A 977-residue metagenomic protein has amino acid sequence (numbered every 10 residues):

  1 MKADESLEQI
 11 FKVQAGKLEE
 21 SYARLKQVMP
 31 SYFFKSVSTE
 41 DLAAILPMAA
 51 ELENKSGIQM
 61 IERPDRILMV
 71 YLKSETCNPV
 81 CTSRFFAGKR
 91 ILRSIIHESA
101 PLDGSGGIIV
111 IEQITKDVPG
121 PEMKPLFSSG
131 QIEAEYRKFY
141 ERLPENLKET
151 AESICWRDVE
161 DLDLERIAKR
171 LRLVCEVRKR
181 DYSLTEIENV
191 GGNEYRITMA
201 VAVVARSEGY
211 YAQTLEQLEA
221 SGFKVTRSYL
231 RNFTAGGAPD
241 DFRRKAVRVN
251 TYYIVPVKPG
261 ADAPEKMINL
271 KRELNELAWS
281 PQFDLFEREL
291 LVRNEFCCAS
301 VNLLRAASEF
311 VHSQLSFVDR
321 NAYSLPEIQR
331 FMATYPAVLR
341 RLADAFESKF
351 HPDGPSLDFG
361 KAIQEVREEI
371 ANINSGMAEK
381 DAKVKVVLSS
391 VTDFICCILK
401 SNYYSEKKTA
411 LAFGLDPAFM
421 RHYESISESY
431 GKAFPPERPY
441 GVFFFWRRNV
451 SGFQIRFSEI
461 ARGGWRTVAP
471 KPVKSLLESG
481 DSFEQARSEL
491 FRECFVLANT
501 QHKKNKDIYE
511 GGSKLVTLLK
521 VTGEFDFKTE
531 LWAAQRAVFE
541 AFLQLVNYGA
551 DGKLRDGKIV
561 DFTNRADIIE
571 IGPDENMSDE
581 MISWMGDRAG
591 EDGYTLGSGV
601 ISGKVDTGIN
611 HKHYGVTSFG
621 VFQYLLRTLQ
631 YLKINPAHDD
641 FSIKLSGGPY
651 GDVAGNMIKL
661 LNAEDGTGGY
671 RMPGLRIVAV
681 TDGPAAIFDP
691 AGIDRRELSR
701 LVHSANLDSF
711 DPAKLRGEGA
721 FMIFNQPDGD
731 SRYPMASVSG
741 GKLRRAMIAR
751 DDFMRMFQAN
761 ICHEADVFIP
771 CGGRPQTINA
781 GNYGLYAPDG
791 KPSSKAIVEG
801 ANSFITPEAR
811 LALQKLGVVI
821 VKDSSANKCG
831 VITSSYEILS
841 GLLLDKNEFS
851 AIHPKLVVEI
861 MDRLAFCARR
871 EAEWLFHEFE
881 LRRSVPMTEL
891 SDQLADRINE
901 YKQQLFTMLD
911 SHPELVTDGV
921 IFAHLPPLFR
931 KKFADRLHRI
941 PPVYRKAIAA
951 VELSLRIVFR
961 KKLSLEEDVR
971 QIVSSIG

Functional and structural regions predicted by a protein language model:
M1-Y440, F445-Q454, V468-R487, E530 (+5 more regions): Non-catalytic interaction/regulatory segments
E133-T150, F527, E540-A550, S699-L743: Low-complexity, serine/threonine/proline-enriched polar segments
Y195, G463-L476, L596-N610, D728-S739 (+1 more regions): Gly-rich Lys/Arg/Thr-decorated short loops/hinges at beta-loop-alpha junctions or inter-strand turns that position
T226-L230, L285, V318-A322, K504-E510 (+4 more regions): Flexible, glycine/charged-enriched surface loops at secondary-structure junctions
C298-A306, F310, L415-F419, E437-G464 (+6 more regions): Conserved phosphate/anionic-ligand binding catalytic regions in large, soluble enzymes, centered on
C494-F641, T681: Glycine/serine-rich phosphate-binding loop and adjoining beta1-alpha1 elements at the start of nucleotide-handling
V496, F525, L626-K644, T667-L675 (+2 more regions): Non-transmembrane, aqueous-exposed alpha-helical and coiled segments at domain scale
G599-E697, L701: Hydrophobic, well-ordered beta-alpha structural blocks that scaffold small-molecule cofactor pockets
